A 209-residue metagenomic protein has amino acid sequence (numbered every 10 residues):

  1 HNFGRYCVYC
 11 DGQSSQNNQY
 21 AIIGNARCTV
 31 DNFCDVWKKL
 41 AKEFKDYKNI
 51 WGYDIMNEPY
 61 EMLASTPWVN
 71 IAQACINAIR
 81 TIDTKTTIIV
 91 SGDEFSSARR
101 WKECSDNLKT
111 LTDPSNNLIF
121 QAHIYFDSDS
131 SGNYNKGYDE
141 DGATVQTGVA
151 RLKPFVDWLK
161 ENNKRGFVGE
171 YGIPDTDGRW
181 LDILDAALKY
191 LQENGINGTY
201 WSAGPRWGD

Functional and structural regions predicted by a protein language model:
H1-N107, P114-S115: Active-site mouth of glycoside hydrolases
H1-N2, D54-P59, S91-E94, A122-F126 (+2 more regions): Active-site-proximal beta-strand/loop segments in catalytic clefts of secreted hydrolases
C10-Q13, W37, A41, N57 (+5 more regions): Generic alpha-helical secondary structure signal
A26, P59-E61, D139-D141, Y171-I173: A short, structure-level motif marking secondary-structure boundaries and short turns
R27, D31, T66, N70 (+3 more regions): Generic alpha-helical secondary structure signal
P59-A64, F95-R100, S128, Q146 (+2 more regions): Acidic-and-aromatic substrate-binding clefts and catalytic sites of carbohydrate-active enzymes
A72-F167, N197: Aromatic-lined glycan-binding groove of carbohydrate-active enzymes
V149-D209: Substrate-binding cleft of secreted/luminal carbohydrate-active enzymes
